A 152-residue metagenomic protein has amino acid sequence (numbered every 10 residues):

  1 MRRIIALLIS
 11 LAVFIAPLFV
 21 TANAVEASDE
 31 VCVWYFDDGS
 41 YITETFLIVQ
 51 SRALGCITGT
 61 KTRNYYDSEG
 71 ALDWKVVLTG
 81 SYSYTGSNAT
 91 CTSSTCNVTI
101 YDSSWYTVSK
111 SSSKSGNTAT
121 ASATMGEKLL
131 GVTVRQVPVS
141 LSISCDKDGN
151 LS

Functional and structural regions predicted by a protein language model:
M1-G70: N-terminal prepro-regions of secreted/extracellular proteins
L47-S152: Mature secreted bioactive peptide module from preproproteins
